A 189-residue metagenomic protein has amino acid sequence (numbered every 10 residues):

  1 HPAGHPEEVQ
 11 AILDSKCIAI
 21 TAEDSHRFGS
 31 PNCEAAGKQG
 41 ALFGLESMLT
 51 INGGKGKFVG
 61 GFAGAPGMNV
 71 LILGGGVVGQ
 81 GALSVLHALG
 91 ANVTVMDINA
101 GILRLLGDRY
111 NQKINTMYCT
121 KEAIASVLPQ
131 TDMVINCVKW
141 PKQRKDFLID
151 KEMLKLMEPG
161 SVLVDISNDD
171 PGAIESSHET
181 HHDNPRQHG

Functional and structural regions predicted by a protein language model:
H1-M68: Glycine/serine-rich phosphate-binding loop and adjoining beta1-alpha1 elements at the start of nucleotide-handling
P2-R27, K145, E152-G189: Rossmann-fold NAD(P)-binding glycine/threonine-rich loop
V9, A41, A82-L83, L103 (+1 more regions): Generic hydrophobic/aromatic pocket-lining and core-packing "Φ" positions
K38, N111-N115, T180-D183: Short, hinge-like loop/turn segments at secondary-structure boundaries
G53-N136: Glycine-rich phosphate/diphosphate-binding loop of Rossmann-like nucleotide-binding domains
V77-L83, K142-D146, P171-I174: Short glycine/serine/threonine-rich phosphate/pyrophosphate-binding segments that cradle anionic phosphate groups
K121-S161: A glycine- and small/hydrophobic-rich beta-loop-beta segment that serves as a flexible "lid/hinge" or phosphate-binding
